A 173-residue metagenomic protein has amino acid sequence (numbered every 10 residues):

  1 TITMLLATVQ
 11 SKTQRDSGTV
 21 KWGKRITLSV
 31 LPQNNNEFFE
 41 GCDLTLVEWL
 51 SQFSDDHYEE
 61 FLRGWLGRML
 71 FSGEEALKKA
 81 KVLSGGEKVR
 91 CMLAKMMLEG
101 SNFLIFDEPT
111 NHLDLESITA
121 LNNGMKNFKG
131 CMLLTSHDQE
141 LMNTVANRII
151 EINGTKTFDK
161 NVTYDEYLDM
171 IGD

Functional and structural regions predicted by a protein language model:
T1-D173: ABC ATP-binding cassette signature C-motif
